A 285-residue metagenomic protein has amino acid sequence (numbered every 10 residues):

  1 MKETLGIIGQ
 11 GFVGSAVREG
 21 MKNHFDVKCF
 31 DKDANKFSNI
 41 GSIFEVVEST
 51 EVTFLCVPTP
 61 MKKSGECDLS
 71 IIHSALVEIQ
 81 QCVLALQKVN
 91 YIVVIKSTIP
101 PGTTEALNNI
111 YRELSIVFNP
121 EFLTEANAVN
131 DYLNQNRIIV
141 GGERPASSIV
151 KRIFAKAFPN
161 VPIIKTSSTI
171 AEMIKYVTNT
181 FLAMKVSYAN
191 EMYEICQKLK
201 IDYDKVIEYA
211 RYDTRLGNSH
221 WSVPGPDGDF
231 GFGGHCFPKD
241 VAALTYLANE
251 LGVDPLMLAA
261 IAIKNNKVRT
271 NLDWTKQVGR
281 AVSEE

Functional and structural regions predicted by a protein language model:
M1-E285: Structural/interface elements that position substrates and couple domains in central-metabolism enzymes
